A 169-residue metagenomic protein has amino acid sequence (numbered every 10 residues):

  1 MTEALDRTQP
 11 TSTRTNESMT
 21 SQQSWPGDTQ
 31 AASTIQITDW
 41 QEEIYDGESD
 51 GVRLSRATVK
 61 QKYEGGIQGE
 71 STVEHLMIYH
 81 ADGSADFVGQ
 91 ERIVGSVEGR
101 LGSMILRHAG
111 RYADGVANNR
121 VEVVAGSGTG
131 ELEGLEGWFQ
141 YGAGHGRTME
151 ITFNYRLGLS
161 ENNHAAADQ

Functional and structural regions predicted by a protein language model:
M1-Q169: Targeting-peptide/extracellular-domain and disordered-appendage signature
